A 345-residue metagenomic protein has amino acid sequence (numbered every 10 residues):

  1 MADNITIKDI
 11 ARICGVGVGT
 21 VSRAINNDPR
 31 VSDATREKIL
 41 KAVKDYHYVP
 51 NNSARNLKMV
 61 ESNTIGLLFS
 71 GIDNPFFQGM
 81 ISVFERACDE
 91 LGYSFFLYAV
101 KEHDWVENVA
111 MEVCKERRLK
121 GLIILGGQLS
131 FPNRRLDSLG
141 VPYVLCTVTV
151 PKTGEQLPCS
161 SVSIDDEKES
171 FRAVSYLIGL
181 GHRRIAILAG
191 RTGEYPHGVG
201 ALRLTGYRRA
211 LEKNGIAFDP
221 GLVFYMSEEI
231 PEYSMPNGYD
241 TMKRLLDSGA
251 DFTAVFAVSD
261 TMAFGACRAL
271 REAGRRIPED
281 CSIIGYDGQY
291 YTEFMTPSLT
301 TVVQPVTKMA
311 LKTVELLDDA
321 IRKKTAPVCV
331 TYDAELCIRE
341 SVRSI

Functional and structural regions predicted by a protein language model:
M1-S62, R343: N-terminal helix-turn-helix DNA-binding module of bacterial transcription factors
M1-T6, V60-S175, G179, D247 (+1 more regions): Alpha-helical recognition/docking segments in bacterial nutrient-uptake and carbohydrate-utilization systems
I13, V18-R23, L57-D73, Y176 (+1 more regions): Short beta-strand segments enriched in small/hydrophobic residues
C88-V100, R208-M235: Short beta-strand elements in bilobed, periplasmic/extracellular small-molecule ligand-binding domains
F96, Y239-I345: Flexible loop/turn connectors
S160-L188, T205-R209, M235-R244, A263 (+1 more regions): Hydrophobic alpha-helical segments within soluble ligand-binding/sensing domains
F171-I216, C329-R343: An alpha-beta-alpha
R184, F218-L222, R276-S282: Short acidic capping loops at alpha-helix termini that bridge into adjacent secondary structure
